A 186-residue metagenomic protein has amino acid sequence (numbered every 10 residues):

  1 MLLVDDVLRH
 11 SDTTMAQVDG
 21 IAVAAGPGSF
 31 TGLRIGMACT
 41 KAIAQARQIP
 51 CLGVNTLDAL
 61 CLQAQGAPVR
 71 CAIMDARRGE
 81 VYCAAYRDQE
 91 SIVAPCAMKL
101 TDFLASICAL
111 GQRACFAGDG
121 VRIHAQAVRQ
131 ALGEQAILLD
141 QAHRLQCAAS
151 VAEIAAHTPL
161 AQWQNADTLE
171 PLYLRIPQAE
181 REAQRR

Functional and structural regions predicted by a protein language model:
M1-P27, L145: N-terminal beta-alpha supersecondary unit
V7-H10, A46, A131, Q135 (+2 more regions): Change "in soluble alpha/beta enzymes" to "in soluble alpha/beta proteins
R9-A16, A44-V54, W163: Phosphate-handling active-site elements
S11-A16, C108-Q112, P159: Glycine-rich phosphate-binding loop signature in dinucleotide/nucleotide-binding domains
A22-C51: DPxDG-like acidic metal-binding loop motif
P50-Q146, Y173, Q178-A183: Surface "functional belts" at beta-alpha junctions
Q141-Y173: Glycine-rich phosphate-binding/hydrolytic loop that grips phosphoryl groups
